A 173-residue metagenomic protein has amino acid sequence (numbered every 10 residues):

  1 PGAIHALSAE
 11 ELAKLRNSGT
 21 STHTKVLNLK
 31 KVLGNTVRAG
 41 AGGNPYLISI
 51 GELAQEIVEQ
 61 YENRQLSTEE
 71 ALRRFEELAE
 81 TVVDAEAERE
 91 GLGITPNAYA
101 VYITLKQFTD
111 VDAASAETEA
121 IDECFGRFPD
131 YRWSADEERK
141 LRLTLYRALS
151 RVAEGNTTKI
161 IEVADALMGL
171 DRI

Functional and structural regions predicted by a protein language model:
P1-I173: Catalytic cores and motor modules of nucleic-acid processing enzymes
